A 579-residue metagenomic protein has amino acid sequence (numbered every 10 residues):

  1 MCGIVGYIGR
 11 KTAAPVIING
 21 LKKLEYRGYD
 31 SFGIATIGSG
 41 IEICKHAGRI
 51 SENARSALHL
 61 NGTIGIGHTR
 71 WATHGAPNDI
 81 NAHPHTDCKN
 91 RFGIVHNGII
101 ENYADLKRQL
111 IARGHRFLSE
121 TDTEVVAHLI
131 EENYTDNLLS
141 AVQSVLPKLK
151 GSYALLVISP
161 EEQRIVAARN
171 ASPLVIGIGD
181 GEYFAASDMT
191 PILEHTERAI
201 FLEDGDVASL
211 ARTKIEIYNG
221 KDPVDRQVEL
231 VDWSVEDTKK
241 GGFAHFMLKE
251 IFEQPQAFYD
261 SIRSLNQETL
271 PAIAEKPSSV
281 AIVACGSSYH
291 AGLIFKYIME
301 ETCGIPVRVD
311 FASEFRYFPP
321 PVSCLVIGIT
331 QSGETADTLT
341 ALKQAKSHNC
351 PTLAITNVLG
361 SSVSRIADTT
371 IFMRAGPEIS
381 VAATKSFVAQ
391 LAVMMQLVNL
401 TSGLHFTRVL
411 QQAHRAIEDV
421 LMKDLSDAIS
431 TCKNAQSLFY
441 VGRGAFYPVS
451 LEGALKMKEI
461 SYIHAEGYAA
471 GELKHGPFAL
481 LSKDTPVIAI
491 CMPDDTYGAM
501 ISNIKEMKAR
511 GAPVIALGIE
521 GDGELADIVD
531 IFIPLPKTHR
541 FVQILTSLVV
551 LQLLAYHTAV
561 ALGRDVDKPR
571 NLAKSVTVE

Functional and structural regions predicted by a protein language model:
M1, E301-P306, S461, I515 (+1 more regions): In a subset of proteins, long, contiguous C-terminal domains/tails are tracked
M1-K240, A244, E253, Y259-D260 (+4 more regions): Conserved short alpha-helical segments that host acidic/polar catalytic motifs at enzyme active sites
T63, G67-I80, Y259-A272, I294-T330 (+2 more regions): Glycine-rich oxoanion-binding loops at beta->alpha junctions
D122-V125, A291, F295, A389-M394 (+3 more regions): Catalytic-loop motifs flanking and including active-site residues across diverse enzymes
S152-E182, A435-E459, D494-T496, I501: Acidic/histidine-rich
M247, Q254-F258, I262-A281, H348 (+3 more regions): Active-site phosphate/pyrophosphate-binding segments
A272-E418, R443, I490-P536, L554 (+1 more regions): Glycine-rich phosphate-binding loops that contact phosphosugars or nucleotide phosphates
